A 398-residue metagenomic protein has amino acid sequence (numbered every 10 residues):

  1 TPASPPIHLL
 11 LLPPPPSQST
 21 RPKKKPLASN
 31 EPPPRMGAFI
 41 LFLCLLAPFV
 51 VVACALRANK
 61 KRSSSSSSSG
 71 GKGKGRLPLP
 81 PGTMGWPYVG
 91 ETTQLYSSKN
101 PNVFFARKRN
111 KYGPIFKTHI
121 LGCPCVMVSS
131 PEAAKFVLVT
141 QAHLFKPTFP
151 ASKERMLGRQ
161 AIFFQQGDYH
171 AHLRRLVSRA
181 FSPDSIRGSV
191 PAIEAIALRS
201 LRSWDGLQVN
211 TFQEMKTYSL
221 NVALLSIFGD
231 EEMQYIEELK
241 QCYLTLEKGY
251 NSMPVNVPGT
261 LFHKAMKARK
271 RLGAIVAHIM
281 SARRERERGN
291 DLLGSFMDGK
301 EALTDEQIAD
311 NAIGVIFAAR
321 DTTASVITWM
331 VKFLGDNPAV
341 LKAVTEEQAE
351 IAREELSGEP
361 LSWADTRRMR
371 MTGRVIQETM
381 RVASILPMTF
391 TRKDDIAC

Functional and structural regions predicted by a protein language model:
T1-E31: Low-complexity proline/serine/threonine-rich segments in eukaryotic and viral proteins
P33, G37-Q160, Q165-H172, R187 (+4 more regions): N-terminal membrane-proximal hinge/A-helix region immediately C-terminal to the signal-anchor transmembrane segment
T92-G113, A274, H278, G358-C398: Conserved cytochrome P450 K-helix E-x-x-R motif and the immediately C-terminal K′/meander segment
V128-P131, S226, V326-V331: Hydrophobic, repeat-rich solenoid/adaptor surfaces of innate immune receptors and signaling proteins
K146-G158, Q165, Y169, S185-S325 (+2 more regions): Cytochrome P450 heme-thiolate monooxygenase catalytic core
T323-P338, T345: Cytochrome P450 catalytic-core helices
E347-L356: Glycine/threonine-rich helix-loop capping motifs at alpha-helix boundaries
